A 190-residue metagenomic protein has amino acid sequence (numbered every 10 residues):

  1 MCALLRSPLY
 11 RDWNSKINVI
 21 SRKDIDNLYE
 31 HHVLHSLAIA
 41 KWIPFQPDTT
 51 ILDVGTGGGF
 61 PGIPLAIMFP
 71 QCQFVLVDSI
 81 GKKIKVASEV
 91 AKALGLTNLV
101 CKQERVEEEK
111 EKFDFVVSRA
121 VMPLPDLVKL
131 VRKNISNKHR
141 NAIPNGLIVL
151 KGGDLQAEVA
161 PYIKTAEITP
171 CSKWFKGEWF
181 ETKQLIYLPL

Functional and structural regions predicted by a protein language model:
M1-L52, K82-L99: Class I SAM-dependent transferase core
G58-Q71: Conserved SAM-binding loop of SAM-dependent methyltransferases across substrates and taxa, primarily the Class I
Q73-D78: Conserved SAM-binding motif I beta-strand of class I
K102-E108: Conserved SAM/SAH-binding loop
E108-F115: A short acidic, Gly/Pro-enriched loop at the edge of an enzyme's catalytic core that lines a small-molecule cofactor
F115-N134: A short SAM/SAH-binding and catalytic strip from SAM-dependent methyltransferases
H139-Q156: Conserved beta-strand signature within the Rossmann-like core of class I S-adenosyl-L-methionine
D154-L190: Active-site capping/gating segments
